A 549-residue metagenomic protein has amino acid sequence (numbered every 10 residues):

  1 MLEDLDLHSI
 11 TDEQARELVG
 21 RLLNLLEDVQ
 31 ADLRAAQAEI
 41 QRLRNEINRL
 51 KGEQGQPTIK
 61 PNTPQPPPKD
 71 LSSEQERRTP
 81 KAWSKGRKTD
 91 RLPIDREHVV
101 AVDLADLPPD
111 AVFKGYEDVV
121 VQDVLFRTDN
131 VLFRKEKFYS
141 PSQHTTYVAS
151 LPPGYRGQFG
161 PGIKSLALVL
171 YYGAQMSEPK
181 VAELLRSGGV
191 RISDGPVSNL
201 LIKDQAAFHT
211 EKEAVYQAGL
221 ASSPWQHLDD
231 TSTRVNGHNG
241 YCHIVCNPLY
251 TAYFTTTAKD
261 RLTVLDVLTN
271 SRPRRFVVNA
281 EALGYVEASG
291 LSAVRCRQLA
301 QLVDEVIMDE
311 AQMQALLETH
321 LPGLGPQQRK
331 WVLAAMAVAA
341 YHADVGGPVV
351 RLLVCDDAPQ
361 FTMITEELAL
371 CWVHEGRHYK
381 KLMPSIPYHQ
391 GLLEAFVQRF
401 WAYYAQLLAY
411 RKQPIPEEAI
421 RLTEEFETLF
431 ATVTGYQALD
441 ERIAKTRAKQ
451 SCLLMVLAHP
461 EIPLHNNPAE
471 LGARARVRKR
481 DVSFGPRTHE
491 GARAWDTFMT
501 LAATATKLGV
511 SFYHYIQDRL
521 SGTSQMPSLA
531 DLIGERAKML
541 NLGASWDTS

Functional and structural regions predicted by a protein language model:
M1-G157, S198, L228, R274-A335 (+2 more regions): Short, flexible loop/hinge motifs at secondary-structure junctions
L22, L43, L50, L107 (+11 more regions): Mobile genetic element proteins and their domesticated derivatives, centered on retroelements and DNA transposons
P109, F361-E366, Y379-K380: Short active-site loop/helix that positions an aromatic residue
I163-A174: Short, amphipathic alpha-helical "recognition" segments used to contact nucleic acids or chromatin
G173-L184: Short, charged amphipathic recognition helices of the HTH superfamily and cognate SANT/SANTA-like modules
S187-V190, D194, N199-C355, P359 (+1 more regions): RNase H-like nuclease fold core
E305-R329, P348-E366, E394-S549: Acidic/histidine-rich catalytic cores and adjacent linkers of DNA breakage/strand-transfer/modification proteins
L368-L382: Inter-helix linker motif
